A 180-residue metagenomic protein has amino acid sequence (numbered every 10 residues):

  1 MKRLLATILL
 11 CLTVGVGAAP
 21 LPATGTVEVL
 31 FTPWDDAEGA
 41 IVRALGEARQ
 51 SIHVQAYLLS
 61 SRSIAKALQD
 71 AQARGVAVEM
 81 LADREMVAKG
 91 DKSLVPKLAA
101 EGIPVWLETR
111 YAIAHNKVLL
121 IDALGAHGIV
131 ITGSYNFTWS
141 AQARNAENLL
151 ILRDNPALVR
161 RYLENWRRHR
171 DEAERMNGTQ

Functional and structural regions predicted by a protein language model:
M1-L4: Positively charged n-region of N-terminal signal peptides that target proteins for export
A6-G15: Bacterial N-terminal signal peptides
V16-G25: Boundary at the C-terminal end of the N-terminal hydrophobic targeting segment
E28, H53-A56, E79-D83, W106-L107 (+3 more regions): Structural recognition of the beta-strand scaffold that forms the well-ordered cores of secreted hydrolase catalytic
R43, E47-P104: Primarily the HKD phosphodiesterase
L58-R62, R84-A88, Y111-I113, G125 (+2 more regions): Solvent-exposed loop/turn segments at secondary-structure junctions within structured extracellular/periplasmic domains
D122, A126-Q180: Signature of lipid phosphatidyltransferase scaffolds
